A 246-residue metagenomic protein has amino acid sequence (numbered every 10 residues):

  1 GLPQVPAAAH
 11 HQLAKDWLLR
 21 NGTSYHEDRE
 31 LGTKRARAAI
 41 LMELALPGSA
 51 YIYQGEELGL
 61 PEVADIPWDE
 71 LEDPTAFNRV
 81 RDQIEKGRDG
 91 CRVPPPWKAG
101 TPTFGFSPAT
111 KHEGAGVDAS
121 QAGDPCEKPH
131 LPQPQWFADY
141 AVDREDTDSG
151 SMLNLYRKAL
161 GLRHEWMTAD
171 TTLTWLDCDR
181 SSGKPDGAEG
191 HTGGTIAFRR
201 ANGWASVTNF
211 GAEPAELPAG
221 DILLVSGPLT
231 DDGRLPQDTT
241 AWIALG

Functional and structural regions predicted by a protein language model:
G1-G220, S226-G246: Active-site and adjacent substrate-binding regions of carbohydrate-active enzymes
